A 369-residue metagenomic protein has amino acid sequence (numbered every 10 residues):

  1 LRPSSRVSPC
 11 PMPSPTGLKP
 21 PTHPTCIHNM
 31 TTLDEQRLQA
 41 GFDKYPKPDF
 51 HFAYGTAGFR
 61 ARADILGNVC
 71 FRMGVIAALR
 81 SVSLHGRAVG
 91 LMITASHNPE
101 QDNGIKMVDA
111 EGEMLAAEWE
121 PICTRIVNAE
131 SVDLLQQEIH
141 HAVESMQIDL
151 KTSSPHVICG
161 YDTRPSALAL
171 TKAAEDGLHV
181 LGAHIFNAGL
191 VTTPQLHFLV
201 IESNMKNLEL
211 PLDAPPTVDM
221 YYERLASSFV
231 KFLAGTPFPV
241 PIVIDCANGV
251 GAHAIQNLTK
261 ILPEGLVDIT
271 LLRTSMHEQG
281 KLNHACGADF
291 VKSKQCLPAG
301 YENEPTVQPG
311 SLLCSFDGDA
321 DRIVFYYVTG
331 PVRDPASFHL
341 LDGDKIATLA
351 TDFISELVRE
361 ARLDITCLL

Functional and structural regions predicted by a protein language model:
L1-H28, A116, N187-G189, V218: Intrinsically disordered, low-complexity basic segments at termini and long loops, enriched in Pro/Gly and/or Arg/Ser
C26-I27, T31-F42, T56, R60-I76 (+5 more regions): Phosphate-binding chemistry for phosphorylated carbohydrates and sugar-nucleotides
D49-F52, H140, E304, C314: Gly/His-enriched, cation/cofactor- and phosphate-binding structural elements
A78-R87, A129-H156, F229-F238: Glycine-rich phosphate/diphosphate-binding loops that line cofactor/substrate pockets in enzymes
L91, S96-E100: Hydrophobic or amphipathic alpha-helical targeting/insertion segments
M107-E120: A charged helix-plus-loop insertion that forms the helical arch/lid used to bind and gate nucleic-acid substrates
C159: Non-catalytic, regulatory and substrate/membrane-recognition segments associated with hydrolase enzymes
